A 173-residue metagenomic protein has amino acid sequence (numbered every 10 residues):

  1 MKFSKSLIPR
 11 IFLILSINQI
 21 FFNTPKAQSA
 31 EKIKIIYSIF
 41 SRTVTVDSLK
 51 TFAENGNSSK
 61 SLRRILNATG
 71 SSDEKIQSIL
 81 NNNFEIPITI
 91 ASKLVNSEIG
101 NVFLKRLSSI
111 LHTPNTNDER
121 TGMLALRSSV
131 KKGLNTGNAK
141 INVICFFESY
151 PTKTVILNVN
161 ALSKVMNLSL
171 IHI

Functional and structural regions predicted by a protein language model:
K2, N18, F40-S41: Generic ordered-secondary-structure signal
K2-I11: Bacterial N-terminal signal peptides that target proteins for export
I17-K26: C-terminal segment of classical bacterial N-terminal signal peptides
S29-T45: Short N-terminal segments immediately surrounding and downstream of signal-peptide cleavage
F40-T45, A53-L170: Mature extracellular/secreted ectodomains of secretory-pathway proteins
